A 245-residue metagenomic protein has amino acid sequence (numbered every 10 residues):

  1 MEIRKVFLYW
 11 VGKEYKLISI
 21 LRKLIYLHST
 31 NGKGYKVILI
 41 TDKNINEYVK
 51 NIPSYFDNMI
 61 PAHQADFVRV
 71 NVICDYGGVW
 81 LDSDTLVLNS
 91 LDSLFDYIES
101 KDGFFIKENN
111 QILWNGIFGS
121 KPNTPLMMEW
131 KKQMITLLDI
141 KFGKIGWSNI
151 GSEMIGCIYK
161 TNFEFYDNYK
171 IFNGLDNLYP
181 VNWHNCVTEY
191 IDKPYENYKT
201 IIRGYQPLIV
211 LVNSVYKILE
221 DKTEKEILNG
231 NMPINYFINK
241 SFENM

Functional and structural regions predicted by a protein language model:
M1-D66, S83-M245: Glycosyltransferase-associated regions of secretory-pathway enzymes, highlighting luminal stem/catalytic domains
F67-G78: Small-residue hinge/turn detector
